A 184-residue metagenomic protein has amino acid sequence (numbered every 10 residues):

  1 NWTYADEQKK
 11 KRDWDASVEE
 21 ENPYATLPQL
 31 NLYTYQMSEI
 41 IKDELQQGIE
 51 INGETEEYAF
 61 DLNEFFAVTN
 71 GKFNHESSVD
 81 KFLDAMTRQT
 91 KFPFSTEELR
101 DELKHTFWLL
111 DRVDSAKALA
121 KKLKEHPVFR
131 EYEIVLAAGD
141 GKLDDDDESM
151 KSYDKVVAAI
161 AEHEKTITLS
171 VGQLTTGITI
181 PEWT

Functional and structural regions predicted by a protein language model:
N1, I167-S170, T176-T184: A short beta-strand element within the Helicase C-terminal
N1, M37-E39, V113-D114, G141-K142 (+1 more regions): Conserved nucleotide-binding/hydrolysis micro-motifs of P-loop NTPases
W2-H105: Interdomain helical connector at the RecA1-RecA2 junction of SF1/SF2 helicase-like NTPases
Y24-A25, L99-D101, A159-H163, I178-I180: Conserved catalytic network of the ASCE P-loop NTPase/AAA+ motor domain
A25-L30, R130-Y132, P181-T184: Short glycine-/polar-rich loops that comprise or flank the Walker A/P-loop and associated switch/sensor motifs
T96-K124: Conserved strand-helix element at the start of the C-terminal RecA-like helicase core
K124-R130: Short helix-loop-beta junction
R130-L174: Conserved helicase ATPase core of P-loop NTP-dependent helicases/translocases
